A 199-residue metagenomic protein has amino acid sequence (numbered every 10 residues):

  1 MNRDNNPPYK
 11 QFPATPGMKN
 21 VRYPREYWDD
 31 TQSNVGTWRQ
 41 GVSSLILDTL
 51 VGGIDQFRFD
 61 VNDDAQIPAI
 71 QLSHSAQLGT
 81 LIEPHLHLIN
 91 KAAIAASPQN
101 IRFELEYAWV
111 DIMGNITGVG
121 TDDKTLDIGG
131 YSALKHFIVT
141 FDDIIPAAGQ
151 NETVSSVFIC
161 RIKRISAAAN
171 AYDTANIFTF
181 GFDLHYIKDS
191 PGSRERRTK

Functional and structural regions predicted by a protein language model:
N2-N62: N-terminal leader/pro-regions and domain N-caps
N62-A65, S75-E83, P98: Extended extracellular/luminal ectodomain segments enriched in beta-structured repeat modules
I67, R164-K199: Proprotein-processing/basic-patch segments
I70, G79-K91: A short beta-strand element within beta-rich, extracytoplasmic domains of secreted/secretory-pathway proteins
I82, A95-E104, A175-T179: Short coil-to-beta strand junction motifs in C2/discoidin
Q99-G114, F182: Extended low-complexity, serine/threonine- and proline-enriched intrinsically disordered segments
G114-G149: Extracellular carbohydrate recognition and processing domains and analogous Trp-centered ligand-binding platforms
F137-N170: Cysteine-clustered segments with highest specificity for TGF-beta superfamily mature ligands
